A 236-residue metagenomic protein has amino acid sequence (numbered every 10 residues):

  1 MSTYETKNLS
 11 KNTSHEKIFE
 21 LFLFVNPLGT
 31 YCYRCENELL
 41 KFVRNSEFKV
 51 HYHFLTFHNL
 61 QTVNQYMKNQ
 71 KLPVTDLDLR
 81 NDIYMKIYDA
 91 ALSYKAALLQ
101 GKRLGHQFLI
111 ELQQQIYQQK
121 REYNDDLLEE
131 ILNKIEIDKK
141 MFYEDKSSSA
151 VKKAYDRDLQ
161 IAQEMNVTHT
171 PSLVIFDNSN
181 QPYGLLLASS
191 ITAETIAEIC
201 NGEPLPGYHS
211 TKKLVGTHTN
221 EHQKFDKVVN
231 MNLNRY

Functional and structural regions predicted by a protein language model:
M1-K11: N-terminal leader/targeting and pre-domain segments
N12-T30, E36-L39, V50-L55: Short active-site neighborhood of thiol/selenol oxidoreductases, capturing the structured segment around
H15-K17, F48, D89, H169: Residue-level preference for short coil/turn positions at secondary-structure junctions
K17-V25, L39-L40, Q119, Y123-Y236: C-terminal cap of thioredoxin/glutaredoxin-like
P27-T30, N81, K146: Short, surface-exposed alpha-helical recognition segments that flank or form part of ligand/macromolecule-binding
T30, Q61, P182: Flexible, glycine-rich phosphate/dinucleotide-binding loops and adjacent beta-alpha linkers at cofactor/substrate
R34-K120: Structural alpha/beta surface segment adjacent to cysteine/selenocysteine redox centers across thiol/disulfide enzymes
